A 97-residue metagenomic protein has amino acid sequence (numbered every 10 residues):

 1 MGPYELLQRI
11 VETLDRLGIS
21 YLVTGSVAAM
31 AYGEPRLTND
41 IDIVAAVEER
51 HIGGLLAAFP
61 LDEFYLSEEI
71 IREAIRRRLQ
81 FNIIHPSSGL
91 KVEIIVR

Functional and structural regions predicted by a protein language model:
M1-R97: Compositionally biased terminal segments of proteins
